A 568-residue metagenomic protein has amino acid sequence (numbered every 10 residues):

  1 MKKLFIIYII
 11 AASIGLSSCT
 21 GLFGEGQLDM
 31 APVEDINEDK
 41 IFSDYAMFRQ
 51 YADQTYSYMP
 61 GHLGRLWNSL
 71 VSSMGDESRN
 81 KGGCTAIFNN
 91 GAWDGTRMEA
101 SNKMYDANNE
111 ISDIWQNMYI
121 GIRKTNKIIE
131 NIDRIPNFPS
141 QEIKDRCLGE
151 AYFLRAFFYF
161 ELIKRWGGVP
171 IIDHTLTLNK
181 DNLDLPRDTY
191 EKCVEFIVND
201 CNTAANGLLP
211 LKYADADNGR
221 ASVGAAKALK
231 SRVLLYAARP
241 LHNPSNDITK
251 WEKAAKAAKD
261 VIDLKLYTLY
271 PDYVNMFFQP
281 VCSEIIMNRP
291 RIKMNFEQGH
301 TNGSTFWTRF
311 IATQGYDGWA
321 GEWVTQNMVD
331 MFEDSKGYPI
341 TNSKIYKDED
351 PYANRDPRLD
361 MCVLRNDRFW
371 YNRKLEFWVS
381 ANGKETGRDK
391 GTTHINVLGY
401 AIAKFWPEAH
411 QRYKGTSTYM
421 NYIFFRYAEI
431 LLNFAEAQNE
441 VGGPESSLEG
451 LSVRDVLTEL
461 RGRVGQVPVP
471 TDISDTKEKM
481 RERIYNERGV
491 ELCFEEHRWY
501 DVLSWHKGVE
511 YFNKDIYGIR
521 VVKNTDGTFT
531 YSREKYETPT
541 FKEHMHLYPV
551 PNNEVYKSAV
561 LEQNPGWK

Functional and structural regions predicted by a protein language model:
M1-M30: Bacterial Sec-dependent N-terminal signal peptides
C19-L22, S78, M118-G121, F196 (+7 more regions): Long, intrinsically disordered, low-complexity segments
T20-G91, G167-V169, N202-A205, R220-G387 (+1 more regions): An aromatic- and glycine-enriched ligand-binding surface/loop that stacks and positions planar moieties
N37, D44-R49, D53, S57-H62 (+9 more regions): Conserved, well-structured interaction surfaces
N108, S112, Y352-L460: C-terminal substrate/ligand-recognition segments
